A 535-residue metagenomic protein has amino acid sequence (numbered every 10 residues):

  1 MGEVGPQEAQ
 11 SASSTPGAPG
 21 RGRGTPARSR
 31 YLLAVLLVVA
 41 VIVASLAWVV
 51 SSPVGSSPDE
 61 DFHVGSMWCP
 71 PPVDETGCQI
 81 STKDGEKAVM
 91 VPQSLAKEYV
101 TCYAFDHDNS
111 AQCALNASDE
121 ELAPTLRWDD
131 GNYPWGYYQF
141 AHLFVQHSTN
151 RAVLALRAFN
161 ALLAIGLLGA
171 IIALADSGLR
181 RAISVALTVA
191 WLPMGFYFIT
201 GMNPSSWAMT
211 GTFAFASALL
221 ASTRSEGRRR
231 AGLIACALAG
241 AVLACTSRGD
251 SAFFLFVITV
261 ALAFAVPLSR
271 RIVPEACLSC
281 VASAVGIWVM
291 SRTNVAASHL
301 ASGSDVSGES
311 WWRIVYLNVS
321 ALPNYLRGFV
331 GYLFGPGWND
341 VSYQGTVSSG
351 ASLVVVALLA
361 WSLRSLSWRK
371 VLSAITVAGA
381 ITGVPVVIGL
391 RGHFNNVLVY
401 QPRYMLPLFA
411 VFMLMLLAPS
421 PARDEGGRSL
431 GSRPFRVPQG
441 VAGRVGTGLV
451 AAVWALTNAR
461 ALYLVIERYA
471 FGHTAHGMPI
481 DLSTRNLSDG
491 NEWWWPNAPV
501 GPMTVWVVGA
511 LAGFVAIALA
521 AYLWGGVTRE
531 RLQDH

Functional and structural regions predicted by a protein language model:
P72-N150: Interfacial juxtamembrane loops and adjacent helix segments that form the catalytic/substrate-binding surfaces
A155-G178: Transmembrane-helix motifs of polytopic, lipid-linked glycan transferases
D176-L179, L268-E275, A357-G379, E530-D534: Membrane-interface helix-loop-helix junctions at transmembrane boundaries of multi-pass membrane enzymes, predominantly
T200-A208: Short acidic/glycine- and proline-prone juxtamembrane loop motifs at membrane-interface regions of multi-pass membrane
A221-E226, A231-G232, A252-S283: Perimembrane helix-loop-helix junctions
R224-L243, S247: Short hydrophobic alpha-helices at membrane interfaces in multi-pass membrane enzymes
A265-V266, I287, S298-S307, P438-H535: Transmembrane helical bundles and short interhelical boundary loops of multi-pass, membrane-embedded
W288-S365, T484-A512: Membrane-lumen/periplasm interface segments of multi-pass, membrane-embedded glycan/lipid transferases
